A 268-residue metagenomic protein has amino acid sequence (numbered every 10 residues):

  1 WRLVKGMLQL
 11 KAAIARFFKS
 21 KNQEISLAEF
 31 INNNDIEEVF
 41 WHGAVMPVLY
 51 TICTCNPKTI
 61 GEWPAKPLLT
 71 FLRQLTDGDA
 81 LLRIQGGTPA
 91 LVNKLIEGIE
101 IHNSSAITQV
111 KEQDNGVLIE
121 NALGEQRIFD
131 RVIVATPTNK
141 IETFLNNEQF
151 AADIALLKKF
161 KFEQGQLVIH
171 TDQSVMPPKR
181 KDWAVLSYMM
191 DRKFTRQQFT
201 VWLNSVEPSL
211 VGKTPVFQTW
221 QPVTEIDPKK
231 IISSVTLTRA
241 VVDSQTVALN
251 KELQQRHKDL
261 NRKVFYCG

Functional and structural regions predicted by a protein language model:
V4-K111: Active-site/ligand-binding neighborhood in enzyme catalytic cores
L95, G124-E125, Q255-L260: A short acidic-Thr-Gly-centered motif at the start of a beta-strand
I99, F129-D130, N261: Short, well-ordered alpha-helix to beta-strand connector turns
I101-N103, V134, Y266: A structural signal for the hydrophobic beta-strands that form the central parallel beta-sheet of Rossmann-like
S104-A106, A122, C267: Conserved beta-strand termini and adjacent loop/short-helix elements that scaffold enzyme active sites in alpha/beta
T108-V241: Mid-domain catalytic core of redox enzymes that form a hydrophobic substrate pocket/lid adjacent to a catalytic redox
K229-G268: C-terminal catalytic lobe of FAD-dependent flavoproteins
